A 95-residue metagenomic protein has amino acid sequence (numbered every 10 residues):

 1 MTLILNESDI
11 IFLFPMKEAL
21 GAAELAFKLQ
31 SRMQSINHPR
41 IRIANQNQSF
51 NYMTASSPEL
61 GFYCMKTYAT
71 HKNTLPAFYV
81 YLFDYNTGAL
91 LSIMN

Functional and structural regions predicted by a protein language model:
M1-M94: N-terminal ligand-binding/catalytic initiation module
